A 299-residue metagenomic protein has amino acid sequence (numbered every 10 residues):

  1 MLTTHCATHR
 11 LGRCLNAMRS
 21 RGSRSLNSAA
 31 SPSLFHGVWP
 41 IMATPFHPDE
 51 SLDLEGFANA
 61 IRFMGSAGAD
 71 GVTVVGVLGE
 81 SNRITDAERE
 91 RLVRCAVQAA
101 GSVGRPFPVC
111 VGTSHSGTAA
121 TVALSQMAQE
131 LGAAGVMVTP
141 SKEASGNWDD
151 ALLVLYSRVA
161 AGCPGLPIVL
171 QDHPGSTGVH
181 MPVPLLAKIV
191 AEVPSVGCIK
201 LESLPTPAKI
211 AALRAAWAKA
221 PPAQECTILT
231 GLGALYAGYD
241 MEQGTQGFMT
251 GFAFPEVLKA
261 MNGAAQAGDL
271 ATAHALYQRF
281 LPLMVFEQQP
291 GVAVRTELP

Functional and structural regions predicted by a protein language model:
M1-L26: N-terminal mitochondrial targeting presequence
M1-T3, A69, L298: Short intrinsically disordered, low-complexity coil segments enriched in acidic
H5, L15, A30, A43 (+3 more regions): Exposed boundary/loop context
S28-H180: Active-site beta->alpha loop and helix N-cap motifs at the rims of alpha/beta catalytic domains
E90, Y277-Q278, E297: An alpha-helix initiation/capping motif
A160-G162, H173-V292: Catalytic alpha/beta core domains of metabolic enzymes, predominantly
G291-P299: C-terminal extensions of enzymes
